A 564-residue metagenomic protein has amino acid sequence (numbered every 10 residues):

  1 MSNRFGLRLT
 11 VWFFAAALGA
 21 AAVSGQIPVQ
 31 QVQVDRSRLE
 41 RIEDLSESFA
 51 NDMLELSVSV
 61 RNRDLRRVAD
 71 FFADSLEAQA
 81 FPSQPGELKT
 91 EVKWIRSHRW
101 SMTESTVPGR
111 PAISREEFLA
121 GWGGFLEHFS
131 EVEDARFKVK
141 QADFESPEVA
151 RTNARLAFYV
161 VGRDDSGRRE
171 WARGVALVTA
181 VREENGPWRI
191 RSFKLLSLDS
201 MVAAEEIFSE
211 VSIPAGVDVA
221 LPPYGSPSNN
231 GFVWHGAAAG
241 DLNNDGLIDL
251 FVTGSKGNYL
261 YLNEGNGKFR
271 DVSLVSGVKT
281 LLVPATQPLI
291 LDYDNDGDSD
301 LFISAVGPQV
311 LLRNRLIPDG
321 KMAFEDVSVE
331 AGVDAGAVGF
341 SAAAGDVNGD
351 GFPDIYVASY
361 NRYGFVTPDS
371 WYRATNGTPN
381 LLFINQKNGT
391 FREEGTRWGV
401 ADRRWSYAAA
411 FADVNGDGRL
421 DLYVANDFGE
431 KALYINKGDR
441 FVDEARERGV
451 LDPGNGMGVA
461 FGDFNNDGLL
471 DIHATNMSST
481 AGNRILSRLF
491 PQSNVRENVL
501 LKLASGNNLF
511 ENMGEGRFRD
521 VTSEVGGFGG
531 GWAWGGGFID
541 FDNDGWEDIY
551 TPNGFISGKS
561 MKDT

Functional and structural regions predicted by a protein language model:
M1-L7: N-terminal secretory signal peptides that target proteins for export/translocation
T10-A21: Bacterial N-terminal signal peptides
S24-T564: Acidic, glycine/proline-rich Ca2+-coordinating loop motifs
